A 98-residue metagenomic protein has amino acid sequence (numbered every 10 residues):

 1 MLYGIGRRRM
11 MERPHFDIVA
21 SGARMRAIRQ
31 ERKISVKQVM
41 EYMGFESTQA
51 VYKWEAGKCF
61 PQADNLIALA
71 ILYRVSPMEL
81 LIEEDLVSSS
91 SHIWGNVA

Functional and structural regions predicted by a protein language model:
L2-H15, I71, L81-A98: Short, charged recognition helix plus adjacent turn of helix-turn-helix-like nucleic-acid-binding domains
F16-V19, P61-A68: Conserved N-terminal glycine/acidic-rich loop preference
A23, K33-I34, E46, P61-D64: Residue-level signal for the short linker/turn that defines the boundary of a DNA-recognition helix
Q30, G44, A56-K58, D85: Residue-level detection of the helix-turn-helix DNA-binding "recognition helix"
R32-K53: Short alpha-helical DNA-recognition segment
W54-E55, N65: DNA major-groove recognition helix of helix-turn-helix
D64-E79: DNA major-groove recognition helix of helix-turn-helix/homeodomain DNA-binding modules
